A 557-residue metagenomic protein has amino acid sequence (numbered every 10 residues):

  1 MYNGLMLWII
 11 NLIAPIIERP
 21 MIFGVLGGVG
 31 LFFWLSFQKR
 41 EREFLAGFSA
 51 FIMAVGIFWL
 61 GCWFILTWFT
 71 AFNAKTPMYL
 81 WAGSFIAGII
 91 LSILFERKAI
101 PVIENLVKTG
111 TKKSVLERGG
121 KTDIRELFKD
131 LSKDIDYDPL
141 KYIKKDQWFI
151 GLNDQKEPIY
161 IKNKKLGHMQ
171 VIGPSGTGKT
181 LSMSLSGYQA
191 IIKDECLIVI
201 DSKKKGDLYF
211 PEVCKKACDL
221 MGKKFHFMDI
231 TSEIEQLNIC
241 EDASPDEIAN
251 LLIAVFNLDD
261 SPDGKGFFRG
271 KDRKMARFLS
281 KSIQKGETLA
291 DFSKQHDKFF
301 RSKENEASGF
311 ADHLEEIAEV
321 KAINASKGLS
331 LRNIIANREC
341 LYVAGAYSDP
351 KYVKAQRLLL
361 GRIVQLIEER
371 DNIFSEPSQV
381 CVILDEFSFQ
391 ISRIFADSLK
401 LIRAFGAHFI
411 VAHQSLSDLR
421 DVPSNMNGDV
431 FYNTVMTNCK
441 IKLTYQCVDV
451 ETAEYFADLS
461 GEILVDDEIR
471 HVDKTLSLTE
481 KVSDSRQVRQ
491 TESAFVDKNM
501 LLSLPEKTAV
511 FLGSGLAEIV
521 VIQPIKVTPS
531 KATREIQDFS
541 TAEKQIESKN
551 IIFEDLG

Functional and structural regions predicted by a protein language model:
M1-S175, L181-S186, F511: Basic- and hydrophobic-enriched, low-structure N-terminal and domain-boundary segments that flank ATP-binding catalytic
Y2-M6, I10-F23, G28, F32-R40 (+3 more regions): P-loop NTPase motor domains
V55-I57, A344, V382, N438: Short, flexible active-site loops
N73-A74, D207, R420: Generic hydrophobic alpha-helical membrane-span motif
Y142-W148, G286-S293, V465-I469, T475-L476: N-terminal short leaders/motifs
H408, H413-S514: Conserved ATP-driven motor cores of ASCE-family P-loop NTPases powering translocation/secretion/packaging/pilus
